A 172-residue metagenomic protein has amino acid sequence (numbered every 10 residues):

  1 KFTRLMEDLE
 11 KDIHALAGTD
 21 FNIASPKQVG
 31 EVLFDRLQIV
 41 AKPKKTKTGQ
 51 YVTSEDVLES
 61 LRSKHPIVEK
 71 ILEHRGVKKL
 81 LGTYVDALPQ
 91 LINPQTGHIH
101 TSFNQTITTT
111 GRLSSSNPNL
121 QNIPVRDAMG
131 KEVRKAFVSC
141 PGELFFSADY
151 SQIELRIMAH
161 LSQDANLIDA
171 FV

Functional and structural regions predicted by a protein language model:
K1-E132, V138, G142-L144, S151-E154 (+1 more regions): Conserved "right-hand" nucleotidyltransferase catalytic core of DNA-directed polymerases
S147, E154-V172: Metal-dependent catalytic core segments for phosphate chemistry
